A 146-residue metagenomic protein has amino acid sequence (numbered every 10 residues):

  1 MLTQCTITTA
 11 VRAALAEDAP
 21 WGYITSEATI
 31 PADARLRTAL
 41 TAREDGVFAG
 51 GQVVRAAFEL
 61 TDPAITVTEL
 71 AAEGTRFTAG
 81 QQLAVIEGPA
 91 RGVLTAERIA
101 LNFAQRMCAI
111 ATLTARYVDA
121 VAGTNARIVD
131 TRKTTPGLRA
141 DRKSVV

Functional and structural regions predicted by a protein language model:
L2-V146: Acidic/glycine-rich phosphate/pyrophosphate-binding loops and surrounding catalytic core that coordinate Mg2+
